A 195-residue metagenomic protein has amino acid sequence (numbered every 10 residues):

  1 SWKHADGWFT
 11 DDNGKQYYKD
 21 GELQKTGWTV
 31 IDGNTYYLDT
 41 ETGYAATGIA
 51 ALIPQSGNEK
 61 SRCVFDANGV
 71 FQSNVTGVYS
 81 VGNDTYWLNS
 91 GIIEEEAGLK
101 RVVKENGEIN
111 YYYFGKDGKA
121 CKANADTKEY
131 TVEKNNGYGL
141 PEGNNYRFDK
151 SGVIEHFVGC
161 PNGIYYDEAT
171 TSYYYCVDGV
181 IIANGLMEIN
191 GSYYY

Functional and structural regions predicted by a protein language model:
S1-Y195: Extracellular adhesion/carbohydrate-binding repeat motifs centered on closely spaced tryptophans
